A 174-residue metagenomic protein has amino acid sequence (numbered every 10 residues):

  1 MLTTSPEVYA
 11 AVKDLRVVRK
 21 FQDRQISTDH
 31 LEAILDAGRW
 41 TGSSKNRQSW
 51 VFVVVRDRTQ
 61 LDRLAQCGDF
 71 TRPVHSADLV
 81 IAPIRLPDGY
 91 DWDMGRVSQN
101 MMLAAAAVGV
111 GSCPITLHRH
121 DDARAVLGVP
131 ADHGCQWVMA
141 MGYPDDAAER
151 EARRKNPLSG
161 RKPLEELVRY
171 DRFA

Functional and structural regions predicted by a protein language model:
M1-A174: Acidic, surface-exposed loops and disordered segments
